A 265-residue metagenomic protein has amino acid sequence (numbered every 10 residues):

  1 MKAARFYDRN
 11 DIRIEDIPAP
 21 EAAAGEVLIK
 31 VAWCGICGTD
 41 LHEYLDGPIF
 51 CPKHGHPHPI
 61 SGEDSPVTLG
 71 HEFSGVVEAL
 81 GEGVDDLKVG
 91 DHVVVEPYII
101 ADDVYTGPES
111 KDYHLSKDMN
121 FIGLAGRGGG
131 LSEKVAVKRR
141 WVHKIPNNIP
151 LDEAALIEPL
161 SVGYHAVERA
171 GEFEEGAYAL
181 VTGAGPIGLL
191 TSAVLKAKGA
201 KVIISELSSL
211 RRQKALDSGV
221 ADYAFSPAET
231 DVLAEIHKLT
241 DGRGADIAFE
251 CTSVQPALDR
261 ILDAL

Functional and structural regions predicted by a protein language model:
D8-N10, A23: Residue-level recognition of beta-strand termini and adjacent short loop/turns
P20-C34, I49-D103, P146-N148: Glycine-rich beta-strand-centered segment in the early N-terminal region that forms part of a ligand/cofactor-binding
H42-I49: Short Gly/aromatic-enriched secondary-structure transition segments
P57-P66, H71, I99-T182: NAD(P)H dinucleotide-binding glycine-rich loop of Rossmann-like/cofactor-binding domains, especially the beta1-alpha1
V162, I187, R211: Hydrophobic/small residue at the entry helix of a nucleotide-binding pocket
E175-A184, K196-R260: Adenosine-nucleotide cofactor-binding segment
